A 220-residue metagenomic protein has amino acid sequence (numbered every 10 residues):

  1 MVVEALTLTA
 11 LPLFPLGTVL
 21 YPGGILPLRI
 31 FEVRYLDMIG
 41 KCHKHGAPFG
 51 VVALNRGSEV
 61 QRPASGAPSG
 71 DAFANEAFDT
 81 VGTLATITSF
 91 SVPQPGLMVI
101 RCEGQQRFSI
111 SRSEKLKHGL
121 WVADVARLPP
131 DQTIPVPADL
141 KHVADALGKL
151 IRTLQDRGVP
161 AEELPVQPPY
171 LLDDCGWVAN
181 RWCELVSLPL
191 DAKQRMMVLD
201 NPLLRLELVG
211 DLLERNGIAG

Functional and structural regions predicted by a protein language model:
M1-G220: N-terminal low-complexity, acidic/polar interaction/targeting segments
